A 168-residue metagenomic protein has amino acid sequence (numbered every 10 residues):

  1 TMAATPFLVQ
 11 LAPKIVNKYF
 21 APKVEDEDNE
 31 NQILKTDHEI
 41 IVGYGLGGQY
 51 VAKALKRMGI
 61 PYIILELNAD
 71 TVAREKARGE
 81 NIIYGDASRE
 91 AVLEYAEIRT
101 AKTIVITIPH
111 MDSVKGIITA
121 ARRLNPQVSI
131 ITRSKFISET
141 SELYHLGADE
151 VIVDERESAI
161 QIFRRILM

Functional and structural regions predicted by a protein language model:
M2-M168: Cytosolic regulatory regions of ion transport systems
